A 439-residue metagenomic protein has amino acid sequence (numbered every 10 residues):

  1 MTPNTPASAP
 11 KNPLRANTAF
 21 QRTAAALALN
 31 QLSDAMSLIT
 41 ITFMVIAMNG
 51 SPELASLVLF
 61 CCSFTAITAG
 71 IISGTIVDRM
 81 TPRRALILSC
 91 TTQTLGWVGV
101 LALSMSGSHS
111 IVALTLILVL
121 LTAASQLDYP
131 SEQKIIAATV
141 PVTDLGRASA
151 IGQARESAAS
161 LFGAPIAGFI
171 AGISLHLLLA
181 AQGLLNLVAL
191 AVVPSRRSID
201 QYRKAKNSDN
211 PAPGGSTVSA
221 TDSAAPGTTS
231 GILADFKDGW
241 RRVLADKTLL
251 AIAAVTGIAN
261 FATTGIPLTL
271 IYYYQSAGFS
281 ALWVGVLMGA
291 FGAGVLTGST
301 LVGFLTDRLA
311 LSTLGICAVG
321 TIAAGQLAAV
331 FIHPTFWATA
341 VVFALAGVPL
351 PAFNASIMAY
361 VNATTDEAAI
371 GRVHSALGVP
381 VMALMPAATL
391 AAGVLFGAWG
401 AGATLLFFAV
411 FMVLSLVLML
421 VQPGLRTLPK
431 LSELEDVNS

Functional and structural regions predicted by a protein language model:
T2-Q21, I199-A254, S439: Juxtamembrane intracellular "pre-TM" segments in multi-pass secondary transporters
A19-L27, L86, L114, T248-A253 (+2 more regions): Hydrophobic alpha-helix/TM-entry signal in multi-pass membrane transporters
A24, A28, M36-T40, G172-A180 (+2 more regions): A single, central transmembrane helix in multi-pass transporters
A28, H109-L127, A338-A352: Hydrophobic core of transmembrane alpha-helices in multi-pass small-molecule transporters, especially MFS/SLC-type
T40, N49-L57, A281-M288, S375: Small-residue hotspots at the loop-to-helix junctions and early N-terminal turns of transmembrane alpha-helices
I41, L127-V140, A352-T365: Intracellular juxtamembrane helix-capping segments at the cytosolic ends of symmetry-related transmembrane helices
C62, I67-L95, G99, L244 (+2 more regions): C-terminal transmembrane bundle of multi-pass solute transporters/carriers
I111-T122, R147-K206, G285, G289-A290 (+2 more regions): Hydrophobic alpha-helical transmembrane segments
